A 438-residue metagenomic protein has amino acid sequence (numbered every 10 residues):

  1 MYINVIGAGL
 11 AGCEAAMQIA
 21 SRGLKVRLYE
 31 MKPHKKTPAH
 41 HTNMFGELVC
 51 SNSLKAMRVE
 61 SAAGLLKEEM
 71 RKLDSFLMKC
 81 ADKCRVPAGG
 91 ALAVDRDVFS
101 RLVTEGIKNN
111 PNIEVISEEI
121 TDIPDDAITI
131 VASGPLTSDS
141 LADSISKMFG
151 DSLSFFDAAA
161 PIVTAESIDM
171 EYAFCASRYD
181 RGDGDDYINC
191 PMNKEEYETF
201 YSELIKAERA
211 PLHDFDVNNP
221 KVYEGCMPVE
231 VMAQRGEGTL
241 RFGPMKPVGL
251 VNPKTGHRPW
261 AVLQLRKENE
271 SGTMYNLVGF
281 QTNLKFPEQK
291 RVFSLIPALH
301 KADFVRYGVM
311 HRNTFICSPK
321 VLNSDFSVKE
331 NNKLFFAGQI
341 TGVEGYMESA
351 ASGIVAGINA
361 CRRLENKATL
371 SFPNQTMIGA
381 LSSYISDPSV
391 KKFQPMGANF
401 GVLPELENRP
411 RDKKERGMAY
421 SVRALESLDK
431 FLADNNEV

Functional and structural regions predicted by a protein language model:
M1-A11: Beta1/beta-strand and adjacent pyrophosphate-binding region of the FAD-binding site in flavoprotein oxidoreductases
I3, L24-V26, T129, L153: Hydrophobic anchor at the start of a short beta-strand that flanks the dinucleotide cofactor-binding loop
M17-K79, N374-I385: N-terminal FAD cofactor-binding segment of flavoenzymes
M57-T104, K108-N109: A conserved beta-strand/loop capping segment in the N-terminal third of enzymes that catalyze redox or closely related
G106-R291: Predominantly flavin-linked oxidoreductase catalytic cores and closely associated redox partners
L277-Q281, K285-V343, A350-S352, L370-S386 (+2 more regions): A glycine-rich dinucleotide-binding beta-alpha-beta segment and adjacent secondary-structure elements that constitute
S349-L370: Internal hydrophobic alpha-helix adjacent to the cofactor/substrate pocket in enzyme cavities
M396-V438: C-terminal auxiliary extensions adjacent to catalytic cores
